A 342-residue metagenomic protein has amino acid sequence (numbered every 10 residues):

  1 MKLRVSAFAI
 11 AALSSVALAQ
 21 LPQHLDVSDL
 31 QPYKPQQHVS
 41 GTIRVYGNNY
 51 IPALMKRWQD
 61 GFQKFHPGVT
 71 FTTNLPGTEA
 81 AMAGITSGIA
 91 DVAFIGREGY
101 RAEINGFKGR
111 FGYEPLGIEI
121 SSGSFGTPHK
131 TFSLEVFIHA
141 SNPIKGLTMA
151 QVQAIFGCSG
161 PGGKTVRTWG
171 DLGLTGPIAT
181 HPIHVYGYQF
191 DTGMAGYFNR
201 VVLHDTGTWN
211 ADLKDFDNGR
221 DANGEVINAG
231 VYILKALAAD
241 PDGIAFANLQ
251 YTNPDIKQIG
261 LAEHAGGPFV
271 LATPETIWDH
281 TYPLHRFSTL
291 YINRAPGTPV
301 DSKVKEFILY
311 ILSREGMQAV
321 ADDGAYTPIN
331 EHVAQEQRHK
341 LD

Functional and structural regions predicted by a protein language model:
M1-V5: Positively charged n-region of N-terminal signal peptides that target proteins for export
S6-V16: Bacterial N-terminal signal peptides
Q20-D342: Flexible loop/hinge segments at secondary-structure junctions
